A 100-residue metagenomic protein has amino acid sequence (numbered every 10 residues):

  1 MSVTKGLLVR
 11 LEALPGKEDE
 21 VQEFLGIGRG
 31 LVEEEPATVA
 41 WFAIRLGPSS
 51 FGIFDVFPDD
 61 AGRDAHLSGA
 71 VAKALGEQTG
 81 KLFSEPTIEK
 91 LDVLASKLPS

Functional and structural regions predicted by a protein language model:
M1-G6, E12, V39-S50, A74-S100: Glycine-rich beta-strand-turn "strand-cap" elements at beta-sheet edges
R10-E23: Short, surface-exposed ligand-recognition loops at beta-strand->loop->(often short) alpha-helix junctions that present
L14-G16, L46, P58-D60: Short coil/turn motifs at secondary-structure junctions
E18-E20, G62, K97: Intrinsically disordered, low-complexity acidic/polar segments
I27-A40, V56-K90: An amphipathic, aromatic/His-enriched active-site/gating alpha helix that lines ligand/cofactor pockets
